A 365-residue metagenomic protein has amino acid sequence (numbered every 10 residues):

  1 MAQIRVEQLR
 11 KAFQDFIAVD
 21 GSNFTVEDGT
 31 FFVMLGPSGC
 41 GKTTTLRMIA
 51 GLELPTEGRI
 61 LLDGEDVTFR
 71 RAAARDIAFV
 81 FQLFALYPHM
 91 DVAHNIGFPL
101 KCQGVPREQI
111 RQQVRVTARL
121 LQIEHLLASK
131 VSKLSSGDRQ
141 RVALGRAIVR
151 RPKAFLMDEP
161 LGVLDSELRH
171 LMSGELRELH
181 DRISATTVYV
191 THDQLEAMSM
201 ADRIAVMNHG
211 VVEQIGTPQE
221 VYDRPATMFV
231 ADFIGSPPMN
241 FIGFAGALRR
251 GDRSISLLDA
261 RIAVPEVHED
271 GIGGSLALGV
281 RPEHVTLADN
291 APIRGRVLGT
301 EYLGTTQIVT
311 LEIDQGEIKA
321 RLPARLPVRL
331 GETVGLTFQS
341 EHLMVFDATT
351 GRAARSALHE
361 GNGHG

Functional and structural regions predicted by a protein language model:
R5, T25, L61, G335-T337: ABC ATPase nucleotide-binding domain
S22-V33: Pre-Walker A (P-loop) beta-loop-beta motif of ABC nucleotide-binding domains
L35-P37: The feature captures the beta-strand-to-loop junction immediately N-terminal to the Walker
A50: Helix-to-loop junction immediately C-terminal to a conserved catalytic motif
G58-D66: Conserved ABC transporter NBD signature motif
A72-A78, Q82-F229: ABC ATPase nucleotide-binding domains
P237, F241, L248-G365: Non-catalytic connector elements of ABC transporters
